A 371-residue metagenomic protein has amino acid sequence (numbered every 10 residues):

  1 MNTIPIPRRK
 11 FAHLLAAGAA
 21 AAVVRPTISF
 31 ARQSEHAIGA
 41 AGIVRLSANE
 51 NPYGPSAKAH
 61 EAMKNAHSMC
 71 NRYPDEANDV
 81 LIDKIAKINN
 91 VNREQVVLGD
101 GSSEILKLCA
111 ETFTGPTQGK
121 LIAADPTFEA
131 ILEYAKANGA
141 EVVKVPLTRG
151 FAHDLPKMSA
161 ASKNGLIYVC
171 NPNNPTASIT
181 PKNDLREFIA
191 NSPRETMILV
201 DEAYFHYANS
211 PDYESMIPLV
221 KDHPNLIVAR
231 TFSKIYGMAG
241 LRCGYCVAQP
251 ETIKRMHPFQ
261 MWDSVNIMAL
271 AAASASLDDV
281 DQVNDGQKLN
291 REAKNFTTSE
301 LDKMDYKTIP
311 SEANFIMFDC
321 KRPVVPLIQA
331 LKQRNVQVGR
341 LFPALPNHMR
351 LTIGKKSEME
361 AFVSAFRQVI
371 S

Functional and structural regions predicted by a protein language model:
M1-A19: N-terminal secretory signal peptides and thylakoid transit peptides that target proteins across membranes
G18-R72, A152, P156, K163: N-terminal "arm"/small-domain region of PLP-dependent enzymes with the aminotransferase-like
V80-K120, Y134, N138: Phosphate-binding glycine-rich loop
T112-V169: PLP-dependent aminotransferase-like
L147, R291, E300-R334: Conserved PLP-binding catalytic core of the aspartate aminotransferase-like
D154-K163, S178-I198, E202-I235: Active-site pre-lysine segment of PLP-dependent enzymes
N225-I309: PLP-dependent aminotransferase class I/II
A330-R334, F342-S371: PLP-dependent enzyme catalytic core of the Aspartate aminotransferase-like
